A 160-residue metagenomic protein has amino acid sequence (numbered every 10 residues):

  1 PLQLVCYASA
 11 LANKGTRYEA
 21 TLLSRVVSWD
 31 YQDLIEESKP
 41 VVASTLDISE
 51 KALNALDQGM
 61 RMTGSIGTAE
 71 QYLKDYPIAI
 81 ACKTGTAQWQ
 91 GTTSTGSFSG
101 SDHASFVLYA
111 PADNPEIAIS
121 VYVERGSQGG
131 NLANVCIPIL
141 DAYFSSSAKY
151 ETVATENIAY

Functional and structural regions predicted by a protein language model:
P1-V42, D57-Y150: Active-site beta-strand/loop architecture of penicillin-binding DD-peptidases
V41-E50: Short surface loop/edge beta-strand patches of beta-sandwich-type extracellular domains that form ligand-contact sites
E151-Y160: Short, highly charged C-terminal tails/helix-capping segments
